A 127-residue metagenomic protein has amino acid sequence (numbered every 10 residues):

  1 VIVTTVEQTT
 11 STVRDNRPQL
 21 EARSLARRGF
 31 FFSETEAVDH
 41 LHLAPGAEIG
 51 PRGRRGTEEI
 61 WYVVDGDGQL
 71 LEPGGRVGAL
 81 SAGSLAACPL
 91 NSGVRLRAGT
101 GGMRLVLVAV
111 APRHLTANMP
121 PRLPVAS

Functional and structural regions predicted by a protein language model:
V1-E36, G50-P51, T116-S127: A short, N-terminal "cap"/entry segment at the start of jelly-roll beta-barrel domains of the cupin/DSBH fold
A26-A37, P45-Y62, G74: A short beta-loop-beta micro-motif enriched in histidine and acidic residues
E34-E36, A47, S84, S92 (+1 more regions): Surface-exposed loop/turn positions
H42: Short proline/glycine- and basic residue-enriched helix-capping loop/turn segments at helix->loop/beta transitions
I49-R52, L70-L71, C88, G93-T100: Short beta-strand His + acidic residue motifs that chelate non-heme Fe in jelly-roll/DSBH and cupin folds
I60, A87, G101-N118: A short hydrophobic beta-strand segment most commonly corresponding to one strand of the jelly-roll/cupin
G74-N91: Short acidic-glycine-tyrosine-enriched beta hairpin
